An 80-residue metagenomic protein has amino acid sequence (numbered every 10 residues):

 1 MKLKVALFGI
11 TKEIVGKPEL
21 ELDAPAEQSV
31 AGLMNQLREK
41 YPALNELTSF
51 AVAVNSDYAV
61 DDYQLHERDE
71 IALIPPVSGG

Functional and structural regions predicted by a protein language model:
M1-G79: Ubiquitin-like/PB1-type beta-grasp interaction modules and other compact soluble beta-rich domains
